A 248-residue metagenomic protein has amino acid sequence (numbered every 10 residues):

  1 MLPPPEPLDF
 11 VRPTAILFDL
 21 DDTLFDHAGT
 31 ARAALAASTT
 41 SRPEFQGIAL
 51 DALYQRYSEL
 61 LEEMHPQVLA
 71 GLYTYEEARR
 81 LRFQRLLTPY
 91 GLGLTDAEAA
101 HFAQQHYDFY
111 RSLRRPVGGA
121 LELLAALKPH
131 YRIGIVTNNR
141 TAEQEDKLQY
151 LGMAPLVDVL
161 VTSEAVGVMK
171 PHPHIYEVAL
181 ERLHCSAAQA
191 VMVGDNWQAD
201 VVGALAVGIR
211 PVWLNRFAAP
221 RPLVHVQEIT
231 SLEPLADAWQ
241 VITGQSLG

Functional and structural regions predicted by a protein language model:
M1-I16, A97, L121, A125 (+1 more regions): Asp-based, Mg2+/Mn2+-dependent phosphohydrolase catalytic module
L2-G118: N-terminal helical cap/lid subdomain that shapes the substrate entry/recognition surface in HAD-like hydrolases
P43-Q46, H65, L69, L87-G91 (+6 more regions): Secondary-structure transition/hinge residues
G71-L72, S112, I133, E164 (+1 more regions): A generic structural signal for short
H130-Y131, G208: Glycine-centered short loops/turns at secondary-structure junctions
